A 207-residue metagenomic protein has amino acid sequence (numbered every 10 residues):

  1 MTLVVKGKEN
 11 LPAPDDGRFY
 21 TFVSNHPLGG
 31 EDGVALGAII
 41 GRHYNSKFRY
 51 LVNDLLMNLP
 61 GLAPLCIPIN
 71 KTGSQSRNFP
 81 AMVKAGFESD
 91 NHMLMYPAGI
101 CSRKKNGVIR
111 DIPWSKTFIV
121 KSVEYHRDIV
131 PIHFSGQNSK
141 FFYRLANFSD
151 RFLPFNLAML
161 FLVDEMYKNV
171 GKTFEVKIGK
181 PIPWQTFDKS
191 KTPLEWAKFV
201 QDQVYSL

Functional and structural regions predicted by a protein language model:
M1-E9, Y44-A81: Membrane-interfacial amphipathic helices and adjacent loop/beta segments that form the lipid-substrate binding surface
M1-Y20, H26, E31-A35, N45 (+1 more regions): Membrane-anchoring hydrophobic helices of lipid-metabolizing enzymes
V23-N25, L62-K71, A98-N106: Short, basic, glycine/proline-bearing loop/turn elements
L28-D32, S74-Q75, R110-W114: Short, glycine/acidic-rich beta->alpha junctions
V34-I40, V83, I109: "Short basic amphipathic alpha-helical interaction patches in structured regions
G37-Y44, V123-E124: Short, surface-exposed basic-aromatic patches at helix termini and helix-loop junctions that form
A81-L207: Non-catalytic C-terminal accessory region of glycerolipid acyltransferases and related lyso-lipid remodeling enzymes
